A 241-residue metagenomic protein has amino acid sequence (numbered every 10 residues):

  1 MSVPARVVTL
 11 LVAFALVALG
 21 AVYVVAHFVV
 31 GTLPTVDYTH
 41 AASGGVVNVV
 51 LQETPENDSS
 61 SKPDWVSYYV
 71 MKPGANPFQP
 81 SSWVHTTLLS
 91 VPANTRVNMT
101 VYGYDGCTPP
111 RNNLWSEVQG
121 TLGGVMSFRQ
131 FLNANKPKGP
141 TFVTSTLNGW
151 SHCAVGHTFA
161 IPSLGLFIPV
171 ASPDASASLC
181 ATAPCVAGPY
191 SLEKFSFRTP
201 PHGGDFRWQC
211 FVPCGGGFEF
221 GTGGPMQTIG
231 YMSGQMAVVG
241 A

Functional and structural regions predicted by a protein language model:
M1-G149, I161, G240-A241: Extracytoplasmic entry segments of secretory-pathway proteins
A18-V30, G124-A241: Extracellular/periplasmic metallocenter environments
